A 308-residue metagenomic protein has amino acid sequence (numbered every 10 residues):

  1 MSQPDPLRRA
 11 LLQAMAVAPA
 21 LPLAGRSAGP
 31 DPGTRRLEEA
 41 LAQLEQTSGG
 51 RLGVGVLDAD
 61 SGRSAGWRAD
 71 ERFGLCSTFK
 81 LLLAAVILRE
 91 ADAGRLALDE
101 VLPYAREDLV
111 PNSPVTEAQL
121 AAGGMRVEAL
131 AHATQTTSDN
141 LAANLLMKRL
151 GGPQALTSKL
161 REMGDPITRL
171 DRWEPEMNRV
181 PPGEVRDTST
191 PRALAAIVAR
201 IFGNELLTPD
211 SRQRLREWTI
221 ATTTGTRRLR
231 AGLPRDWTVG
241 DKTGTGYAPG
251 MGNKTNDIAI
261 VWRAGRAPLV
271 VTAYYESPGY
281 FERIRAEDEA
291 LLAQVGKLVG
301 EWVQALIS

Functional and structural regions predicted by a protein language model:
S2-Q13, P32-L41, R149, A196-R227 (+2 more regions): Structured C-terminal helix/loop/strand segments within mature extracytoplasmic catalytic/sensor domains
P19-D31: Bacterial Sec-dependent signal peptides at the C-terminal "C-region" and cleavage site
A28-G74: Beta-lactamase-like hydrolase cores
G53-L57, G66, L82, P103 (+2 more regions): Soluble periplasmic/extracytoplasmic beta-strand elements of cell-envelope proteins
G62, G74-L102, V271: Active-site SXXK
G66-A69, R126-L130, T137-A143, E174-P182 (+2 more regions): Flexible glycine/proline-enriched surface loops and loop-helix/loop-strand junctions
L109-L146, P153, E184-D187: Conserved catalytic neighborhood of penicillin-recognizing serine enzymes
N144-L206: Mid-domain, small-residue-enriched loop/turn segments at the edges of structured enzyme/sensor domains
